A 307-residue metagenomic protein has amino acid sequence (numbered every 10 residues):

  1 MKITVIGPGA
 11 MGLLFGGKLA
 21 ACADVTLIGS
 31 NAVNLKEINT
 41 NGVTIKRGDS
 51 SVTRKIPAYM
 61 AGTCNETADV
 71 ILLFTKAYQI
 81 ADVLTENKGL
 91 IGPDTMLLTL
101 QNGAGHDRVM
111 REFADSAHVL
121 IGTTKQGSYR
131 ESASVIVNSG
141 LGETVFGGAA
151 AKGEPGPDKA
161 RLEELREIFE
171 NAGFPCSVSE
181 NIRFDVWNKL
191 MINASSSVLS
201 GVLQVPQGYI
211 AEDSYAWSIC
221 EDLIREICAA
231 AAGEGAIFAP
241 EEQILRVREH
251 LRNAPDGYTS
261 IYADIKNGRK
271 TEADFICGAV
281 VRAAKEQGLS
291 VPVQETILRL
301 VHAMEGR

Functional and structural regions predicted by a protein language model:
M1-S51: NAD(P)+-binding Rossmann beta1-loop-alpha1 motif at the extreme N-terminus of oxidoreductases
G17-A21, T85-G89, E112, G278 (+2 more regions): Short, well-ordered alpha-helices that flank and scaffold nucleotide-derived cofactor binding pockets
L27, A58-M60, F146: Generic preference for hydrophobic
S50-V135: Rossmann-like NAD(P)(H) cofactor-binding subdomain of soluble oxidoreductases
G89-L90, E112-H118, E131-P240: Internal alpha-helical scaffold of NAD(P)-dependent oxidoreductase catalytic cores
E170, E221-R307: NAD(P)-dependent Rossmann-like dehydrogenase/reductase catalytic/cofactor-binding core
